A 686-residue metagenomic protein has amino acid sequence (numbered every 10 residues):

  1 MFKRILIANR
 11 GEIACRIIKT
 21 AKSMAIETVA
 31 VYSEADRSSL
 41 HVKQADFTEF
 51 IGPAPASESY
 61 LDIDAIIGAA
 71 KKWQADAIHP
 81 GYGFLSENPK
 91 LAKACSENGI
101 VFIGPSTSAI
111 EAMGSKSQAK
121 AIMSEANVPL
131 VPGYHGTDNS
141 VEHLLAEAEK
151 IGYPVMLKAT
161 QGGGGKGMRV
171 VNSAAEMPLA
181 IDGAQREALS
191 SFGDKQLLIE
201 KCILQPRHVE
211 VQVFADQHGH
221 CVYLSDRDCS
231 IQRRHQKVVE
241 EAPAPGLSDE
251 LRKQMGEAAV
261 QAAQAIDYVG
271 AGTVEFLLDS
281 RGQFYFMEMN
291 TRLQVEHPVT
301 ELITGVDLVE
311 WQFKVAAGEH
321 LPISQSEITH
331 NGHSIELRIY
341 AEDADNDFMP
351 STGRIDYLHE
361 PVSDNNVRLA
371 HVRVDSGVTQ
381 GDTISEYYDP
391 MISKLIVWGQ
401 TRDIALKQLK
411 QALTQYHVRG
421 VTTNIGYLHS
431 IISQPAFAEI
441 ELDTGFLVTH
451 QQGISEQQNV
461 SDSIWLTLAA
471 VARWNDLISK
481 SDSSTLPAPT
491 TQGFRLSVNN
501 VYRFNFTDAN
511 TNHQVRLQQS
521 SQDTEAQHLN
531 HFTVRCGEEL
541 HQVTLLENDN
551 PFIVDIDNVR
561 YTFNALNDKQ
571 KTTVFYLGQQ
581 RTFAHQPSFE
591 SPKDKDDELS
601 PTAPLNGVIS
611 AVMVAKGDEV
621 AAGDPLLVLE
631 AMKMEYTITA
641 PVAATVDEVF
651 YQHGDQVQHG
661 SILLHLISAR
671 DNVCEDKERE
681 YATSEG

Functional and structural regions predicted by a protein language model:
M1-V274, L278-N290, Q294, S684: N-terminal beta-alpha lobe that positions the nucleotide/phosphoryl donor in ATP/NTP-coupled carboxylate activation
A77, E87-A94, E336, N346 (+1 more regions): Structured, non-catalytic alpha/beta "coupling" segments that mediate domain-domain communication and provide generic
S173, A215-H220, D279-G282, A317 (+3 more regions): Short acidic-glycine loop/turn motifs at beta-strand connectors
P298-L540, H659-S668, V673-G686: Catalytic cores of soluble metabolic enzymes centered on carboxylation/carboxyl-transfer
D307, L529-N530, R535-Y561, Q570: Conserved nucleotide-binding/hydrolysis modules and their immediate coupling elements across P-loop/ASCE NTPase motors
I323-N331, Q451, S455, Q579-A603: Long, charged amphipathic helices and adjacent flexible linkers at domain junctions
P592-G686: Structured functional modules or segments
